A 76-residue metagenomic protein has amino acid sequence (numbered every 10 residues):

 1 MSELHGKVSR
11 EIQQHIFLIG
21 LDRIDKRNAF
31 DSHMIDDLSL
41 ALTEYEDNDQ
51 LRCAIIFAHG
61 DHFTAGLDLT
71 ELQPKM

Functional and structural regions predicted by a protein language model:
M1-D61, Q73: Conserved CoA-thioester-binding segment of acyl-CoA-metabolizing enzymes
L67: Binding-interface segments
T70-M76: Short glycine/proline- and charge-enriched loop/turn segments that cap or connect secondary-structure elements
